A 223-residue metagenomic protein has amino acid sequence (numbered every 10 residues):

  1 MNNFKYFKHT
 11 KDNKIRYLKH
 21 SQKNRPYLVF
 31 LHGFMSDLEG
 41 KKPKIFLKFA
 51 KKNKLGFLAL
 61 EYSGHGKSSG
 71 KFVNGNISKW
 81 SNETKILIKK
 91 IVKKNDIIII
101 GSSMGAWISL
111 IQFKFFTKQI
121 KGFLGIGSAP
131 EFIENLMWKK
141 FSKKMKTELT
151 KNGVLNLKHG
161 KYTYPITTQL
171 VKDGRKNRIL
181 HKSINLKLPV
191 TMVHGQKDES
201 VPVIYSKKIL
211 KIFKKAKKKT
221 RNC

Functional and structural regions predicted by a protein language model:
M1-Q22: N-terminal cap/lid segment of alpha/beta-hydrolase-fold proteins
R25-G33: Short beta-strand element of the alpha/beta-hydrolase
P43, L188, P202-K211: Short alpha-helix in the alpha/beta-hydrolase fold that links the catalytic acid
P43, L47-S69: Conserved alpha/beta-hydrolase
G66-I91: Catalytic nucleophile-loop/oxyanion-hole region of alpha/beta-hydrolase and closely related hydrolase-like folds
G101-S109: Gly/Ala-rich beta-loop-alpha elbow adjacent to hydrolase catalytic centers
K118-I166: Hydrolase active-site cap/lid region
L186-K187, M192-H194, D198: Short beta-strand/loop motif that positions the catalytic acidic residue of the alpha/beta-hydrolase fold
